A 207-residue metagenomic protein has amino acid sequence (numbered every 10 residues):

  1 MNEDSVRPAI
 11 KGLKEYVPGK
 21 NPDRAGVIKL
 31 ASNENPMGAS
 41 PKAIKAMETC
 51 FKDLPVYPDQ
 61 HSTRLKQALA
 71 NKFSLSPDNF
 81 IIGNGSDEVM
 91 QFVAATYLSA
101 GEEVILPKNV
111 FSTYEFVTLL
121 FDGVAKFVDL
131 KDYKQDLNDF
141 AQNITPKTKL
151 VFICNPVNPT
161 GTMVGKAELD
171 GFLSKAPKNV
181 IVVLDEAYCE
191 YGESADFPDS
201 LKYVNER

Functional and structural regions predicted by a protein language model:
M1-V56: N-terminal "arm"/small-domain region of PLP-dependent enzymes with the aminotransferase-like
I28, K149-L150, I181: Short, Asp-centered acidic motifs that coordinate Mg2+ and/or phosphate in catalytic or ligand-binding sites
N33-P36, S86-D87, F111, N155-P159 (+1 more regions): Short glycine-rich anion-binding loops that position phosphate/pyrophosphate groups of nucleotides and phosphorylated
Q60-E103: Phosphate-binding glycine-rich loop
S76, F121-D122, R207: Short, structured coil segments at secondary-structure junctions
T96-I153: PLP-dependent aminotransferase-like
L137-P146, P159-V182, E186-R207: Active-site pre-lysine segment of PLP-dependent enzymes
